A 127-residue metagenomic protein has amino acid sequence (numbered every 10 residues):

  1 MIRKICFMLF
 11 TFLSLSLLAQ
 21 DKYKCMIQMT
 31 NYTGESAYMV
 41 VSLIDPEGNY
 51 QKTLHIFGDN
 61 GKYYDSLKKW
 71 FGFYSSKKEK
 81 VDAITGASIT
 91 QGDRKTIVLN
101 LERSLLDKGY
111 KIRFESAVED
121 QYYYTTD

Functional and structural regions predicted by a protein language model:
M1-I5: Positively charged n-region of N-terminal signal peptides that target proteins for export
L17-Q20: Boundary at the C-terminal end of the N-terminal hydrophobic targeting segment
K22, S36-V40, G109-K111: Exposed beta-strand and adjacent loop surfaces of beta-rich binding modules that mediate intermolecular recognition
K22-T33: Short amphipathic, basic-aromatic surface patches that mediate peripheral association with negatively charged
Q28-M29, Y124-D127: Short beta-strand elements
Y32-G34, D120-Y122: Extended, low-complexity, turn-rich repeat/linker tracts enriched in Gly/Pro/Ser/Thr and Asp/Glu that occur
P46-E119: Structured domain cores in non-transmembrane regions
